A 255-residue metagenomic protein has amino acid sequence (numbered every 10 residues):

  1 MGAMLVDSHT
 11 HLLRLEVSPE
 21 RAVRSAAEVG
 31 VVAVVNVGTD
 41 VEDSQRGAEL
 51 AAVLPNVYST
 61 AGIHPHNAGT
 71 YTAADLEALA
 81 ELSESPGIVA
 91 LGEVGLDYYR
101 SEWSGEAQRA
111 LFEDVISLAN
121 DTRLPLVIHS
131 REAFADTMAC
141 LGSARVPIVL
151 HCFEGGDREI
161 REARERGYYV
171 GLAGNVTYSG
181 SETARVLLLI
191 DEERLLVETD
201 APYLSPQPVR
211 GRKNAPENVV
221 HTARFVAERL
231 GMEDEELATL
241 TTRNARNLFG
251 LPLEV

Functional and structural regions predicted by a protein language model:
M1-V255: Mid-domain alpha/beta scaffold segments of enzyme catalytic cores
